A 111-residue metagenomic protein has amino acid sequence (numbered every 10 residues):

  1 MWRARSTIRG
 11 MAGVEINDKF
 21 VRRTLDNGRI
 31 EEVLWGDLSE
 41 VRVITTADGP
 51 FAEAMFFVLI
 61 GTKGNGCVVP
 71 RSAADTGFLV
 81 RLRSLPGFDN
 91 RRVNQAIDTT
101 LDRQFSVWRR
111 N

Functional and structural regions predicted by a protein language model:
M1-I16: Anionic N-terminal interaction surfaces
W2-A4, V21-R22, V80-L82: Short, intrinsically disordered low-complexity segments
S6, R23, G66-C67: Residue-level detector of alpha-helix boundaries and kinks
R9, D26-G28, T62-G64: Glycine-centered tight beta-turn/hairpin loop motif at sheet-sheet or coil-to-beta transitions
G13-T45: Phosphoinositide-binding peripheral membrane targeting modules
S39-N111: Acidic, Ser/Thr- and proline-rich intrinsically disordered linker/docking segments of eukaryotic scaffolds
